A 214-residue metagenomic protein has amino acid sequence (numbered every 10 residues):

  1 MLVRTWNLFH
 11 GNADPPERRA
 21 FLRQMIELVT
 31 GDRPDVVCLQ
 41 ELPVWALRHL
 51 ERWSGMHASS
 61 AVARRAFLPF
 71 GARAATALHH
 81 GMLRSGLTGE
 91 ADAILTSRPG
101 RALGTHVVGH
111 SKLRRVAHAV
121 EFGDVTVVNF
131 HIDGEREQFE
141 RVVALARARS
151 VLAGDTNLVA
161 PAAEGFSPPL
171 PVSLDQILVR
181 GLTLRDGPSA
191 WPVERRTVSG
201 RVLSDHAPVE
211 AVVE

Functional and structural regions predicted by a protein language model:
M1-V36, V44-R48, H57-S59, A72-E214: Active-site regions of metal-assisted phosphoester/phosphodiester hydrolases, unifying DNase/endonuclease modules
V62-F67, G109: Short, acidic/turn-prone active-site loops that include or flank metal/cofactor- and phosphate-binding residues
